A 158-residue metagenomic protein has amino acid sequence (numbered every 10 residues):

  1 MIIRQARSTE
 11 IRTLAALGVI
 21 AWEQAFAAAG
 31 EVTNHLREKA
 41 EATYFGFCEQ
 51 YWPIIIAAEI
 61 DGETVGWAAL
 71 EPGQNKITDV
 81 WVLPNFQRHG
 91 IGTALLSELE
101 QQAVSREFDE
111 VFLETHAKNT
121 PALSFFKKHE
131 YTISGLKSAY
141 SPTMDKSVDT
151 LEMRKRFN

Functional and structural regions predicted by a protein language model:
M1-I3: Extreme N-terminal starter segment of soluble prokaryotic enzymes
Q5-N85, L96-E98, Q102, A139 (+1 more regions): Acetyl-CoA-dependent GNAT
T33, R37, A122, D145-K146: Short Asp/Glu-rich motifs
E63, D79, L83-S97, V104-R106 (+3 more regions): Conserved glycine-rich acetyl-CoA-binding loop
D109-F112, H116-T120, K127-T132, L136-N158: C-terminal "cap" of GNAT-fold acetyltransferases
